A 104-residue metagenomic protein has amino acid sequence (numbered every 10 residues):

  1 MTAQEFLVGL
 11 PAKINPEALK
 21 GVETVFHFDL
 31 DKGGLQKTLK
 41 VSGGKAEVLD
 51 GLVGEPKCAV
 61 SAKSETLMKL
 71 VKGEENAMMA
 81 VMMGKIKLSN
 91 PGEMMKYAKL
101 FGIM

Functional and structural regions predicted by a protein language model:
M1-M104: Feature captures hydrophobic
